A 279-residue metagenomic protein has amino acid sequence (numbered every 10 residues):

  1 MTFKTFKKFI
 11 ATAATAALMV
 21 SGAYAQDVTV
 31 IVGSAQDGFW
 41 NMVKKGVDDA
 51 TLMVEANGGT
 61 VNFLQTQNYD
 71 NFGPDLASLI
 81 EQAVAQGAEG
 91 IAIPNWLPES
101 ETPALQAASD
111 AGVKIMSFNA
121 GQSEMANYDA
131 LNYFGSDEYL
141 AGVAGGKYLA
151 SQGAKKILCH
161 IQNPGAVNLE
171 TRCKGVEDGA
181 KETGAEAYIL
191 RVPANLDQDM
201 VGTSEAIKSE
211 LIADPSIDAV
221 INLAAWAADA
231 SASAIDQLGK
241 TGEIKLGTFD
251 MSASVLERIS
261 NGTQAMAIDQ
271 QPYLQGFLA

Functional and structural regions predicted by a protein language model:
T2-K8, L18, A23-A279: A residue-level marker of the well-folded mature domains of exported/periplasmic proteins
